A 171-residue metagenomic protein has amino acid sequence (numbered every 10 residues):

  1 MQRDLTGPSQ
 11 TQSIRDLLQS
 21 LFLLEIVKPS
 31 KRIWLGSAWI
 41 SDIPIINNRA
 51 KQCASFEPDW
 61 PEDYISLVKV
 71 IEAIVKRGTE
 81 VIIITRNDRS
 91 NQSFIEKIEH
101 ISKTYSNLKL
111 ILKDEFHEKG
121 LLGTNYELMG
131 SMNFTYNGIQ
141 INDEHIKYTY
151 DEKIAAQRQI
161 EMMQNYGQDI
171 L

Functional and structural regions predicted by a protein language model:
M1-L171: PLD/PLD-like phosphodiesterase catalytic module centered on the HKD motif
